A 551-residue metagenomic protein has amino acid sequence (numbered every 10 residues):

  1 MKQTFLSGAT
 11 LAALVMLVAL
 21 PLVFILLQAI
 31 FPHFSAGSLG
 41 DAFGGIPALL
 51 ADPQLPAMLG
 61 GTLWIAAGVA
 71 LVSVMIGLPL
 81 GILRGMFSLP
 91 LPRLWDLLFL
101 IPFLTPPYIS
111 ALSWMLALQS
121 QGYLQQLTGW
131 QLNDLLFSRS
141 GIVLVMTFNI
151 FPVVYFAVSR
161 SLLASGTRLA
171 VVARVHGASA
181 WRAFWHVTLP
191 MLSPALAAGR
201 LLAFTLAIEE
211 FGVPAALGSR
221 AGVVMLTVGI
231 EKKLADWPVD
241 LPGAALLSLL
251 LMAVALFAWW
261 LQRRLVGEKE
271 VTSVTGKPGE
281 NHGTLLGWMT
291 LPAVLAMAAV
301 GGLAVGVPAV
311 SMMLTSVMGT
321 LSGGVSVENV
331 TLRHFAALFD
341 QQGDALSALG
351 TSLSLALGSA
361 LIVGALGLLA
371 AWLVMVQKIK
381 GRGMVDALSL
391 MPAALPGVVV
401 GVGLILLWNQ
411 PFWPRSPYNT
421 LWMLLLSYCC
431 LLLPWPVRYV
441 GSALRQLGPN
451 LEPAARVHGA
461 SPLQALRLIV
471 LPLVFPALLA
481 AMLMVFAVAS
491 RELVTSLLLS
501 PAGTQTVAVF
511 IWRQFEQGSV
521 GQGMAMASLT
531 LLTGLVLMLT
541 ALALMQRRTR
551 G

Functional and structural regions predicted by a protein language model:
K2-S35, A51-L163, M191-G212, A216 (+7 more regions): Membrane-water interface segments at the C-terminal ends of transmembrane alpha-helices in multi-pass inner-membrane
D41-A51, F184, V330-D340: A short amphipathic helical element positioned immediately N-terminal to and/or at the very start of a transmembrane
L59, G177-A178: Polytopic alpha-helical membrane proteins, predominantly small-molecule transporters/carriers
F87-L91, L163-R168, A178-A180, A221-G222 (+8 more regions): Juxtamembrane helix-boundary/capping and inter-helix hinge elements in multi-pass membrane proteins
L169, E270-H282, L451, L544-G551: Short cytosolic juxtamembrane segments of multi-pass membrane proteins
A173-R174, A455: The alpha-helix within a helix-turn-helix
G212-P238, G324-E328, L493-V520: Glycine-rich helix-loop "coupling/hinge" segments at transmembrane-helix boundaries in multipass transporters
W260-A296: Alpha-helical transmembrane segments of integral membrane proteins
